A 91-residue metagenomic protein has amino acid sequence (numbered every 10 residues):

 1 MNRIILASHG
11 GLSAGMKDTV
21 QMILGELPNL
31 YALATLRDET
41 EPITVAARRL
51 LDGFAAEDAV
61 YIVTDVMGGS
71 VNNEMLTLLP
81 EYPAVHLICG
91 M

Functional and structural regions predicted by a protein language model:
M1-M91: N-terminal loops that bind phosphate or other acidic moieties and the adjacent beta-alpha structural core
